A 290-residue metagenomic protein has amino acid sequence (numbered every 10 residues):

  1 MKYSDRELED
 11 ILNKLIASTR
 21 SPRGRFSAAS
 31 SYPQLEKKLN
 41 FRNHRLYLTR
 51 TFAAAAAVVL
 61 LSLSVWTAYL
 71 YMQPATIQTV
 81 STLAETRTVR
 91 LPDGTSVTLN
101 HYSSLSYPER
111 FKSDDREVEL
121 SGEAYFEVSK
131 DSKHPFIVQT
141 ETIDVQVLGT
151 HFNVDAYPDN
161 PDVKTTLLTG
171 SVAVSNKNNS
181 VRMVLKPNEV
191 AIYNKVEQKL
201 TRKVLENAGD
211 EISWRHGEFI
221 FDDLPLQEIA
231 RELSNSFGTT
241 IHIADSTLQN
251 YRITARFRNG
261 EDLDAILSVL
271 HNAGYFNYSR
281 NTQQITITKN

Functional and structural regions predicted by a protein language model:
M1-S21: Short, charge-enriched, intrinsically disordered boundary segments that mark the beginning of a structured element
L12-I16, R50-A53, V59-N290: A residue-level detector for the "anchor" residue at the start of short, highly conserved motifs
L15-T51: Positively biased amphipathic helices and basic secretion/translocation or surface-docking motifs that either flank
